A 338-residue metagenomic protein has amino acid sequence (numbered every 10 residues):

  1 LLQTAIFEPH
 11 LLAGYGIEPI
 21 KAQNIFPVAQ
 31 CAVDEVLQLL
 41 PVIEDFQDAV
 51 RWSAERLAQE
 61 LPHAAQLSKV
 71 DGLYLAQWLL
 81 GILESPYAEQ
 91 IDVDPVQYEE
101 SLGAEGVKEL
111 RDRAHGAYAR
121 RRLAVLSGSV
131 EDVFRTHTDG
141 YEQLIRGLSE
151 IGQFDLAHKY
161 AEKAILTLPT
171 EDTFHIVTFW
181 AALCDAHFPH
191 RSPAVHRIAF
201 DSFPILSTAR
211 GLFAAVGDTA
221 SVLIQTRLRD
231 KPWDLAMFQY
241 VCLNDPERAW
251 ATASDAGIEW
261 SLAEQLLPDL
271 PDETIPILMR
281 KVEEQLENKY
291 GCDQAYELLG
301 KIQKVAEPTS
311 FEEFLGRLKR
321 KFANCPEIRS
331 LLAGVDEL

Functional and structural regions predicted by a protein language model:
L1-L338: Eukaryote-biased, non-catalytic alpha-solenoid scaffold regions
